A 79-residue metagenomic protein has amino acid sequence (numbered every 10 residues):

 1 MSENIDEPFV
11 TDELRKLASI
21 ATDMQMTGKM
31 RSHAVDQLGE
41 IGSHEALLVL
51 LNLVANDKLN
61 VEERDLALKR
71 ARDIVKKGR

Functional and structural regions predicted by a protein language model:
M1-V10, S19, K29-S43, V61-K77: Structural detector for internal amphipathic alpha-helices that build alpha-solenoid repeat scaffolds
L14, Q25-K29: Short linear motifs at secondary-structure transitions and domain/linker junctions
L14-A18, V49-L51: Buried hydrophobic core positions in alpha-solenoid tandem helical repeats
V35, L51-V54: Alpha-helical propensity feature that highlights long, continuous alpha-helices across diverse contexts
S43-V49: Short, charge-rich amphipathic alpha-helical segments embedded in non-transmembrane helical bundles/solenoids
